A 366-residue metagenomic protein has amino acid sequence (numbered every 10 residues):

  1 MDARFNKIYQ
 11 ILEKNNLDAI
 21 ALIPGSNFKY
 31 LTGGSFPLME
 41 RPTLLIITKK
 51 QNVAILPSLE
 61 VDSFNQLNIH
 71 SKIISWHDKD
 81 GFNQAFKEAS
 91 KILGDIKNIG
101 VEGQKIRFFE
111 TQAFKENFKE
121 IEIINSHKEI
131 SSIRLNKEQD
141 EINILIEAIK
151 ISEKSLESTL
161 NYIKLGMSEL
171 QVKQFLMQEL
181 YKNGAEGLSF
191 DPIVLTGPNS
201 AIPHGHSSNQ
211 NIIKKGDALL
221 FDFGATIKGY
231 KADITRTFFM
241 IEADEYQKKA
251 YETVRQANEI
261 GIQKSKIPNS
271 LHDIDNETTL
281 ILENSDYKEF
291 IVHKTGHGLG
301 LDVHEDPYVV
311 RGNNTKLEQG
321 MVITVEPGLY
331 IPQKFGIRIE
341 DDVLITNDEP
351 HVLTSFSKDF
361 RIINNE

Functional and structural regions predicted by a protein language model:
M1-E366: Active-site neighborhoods and metal-handling regions in enzymes and metal-associated proteins
